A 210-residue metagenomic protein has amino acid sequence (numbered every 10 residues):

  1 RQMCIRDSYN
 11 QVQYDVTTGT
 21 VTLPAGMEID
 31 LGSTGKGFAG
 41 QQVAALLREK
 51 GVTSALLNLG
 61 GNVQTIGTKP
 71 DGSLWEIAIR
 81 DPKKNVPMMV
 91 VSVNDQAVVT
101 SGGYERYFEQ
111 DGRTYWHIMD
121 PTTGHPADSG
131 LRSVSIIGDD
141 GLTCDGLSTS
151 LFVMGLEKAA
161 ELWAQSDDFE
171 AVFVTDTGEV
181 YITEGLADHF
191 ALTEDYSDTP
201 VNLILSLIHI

Functional and structural regions predicted by a protein language model:
Q2, R6-L207: Mature catalytic core of soluble alpha/beta enzymes
I210: Calmodulin-binding IQ motif helices
